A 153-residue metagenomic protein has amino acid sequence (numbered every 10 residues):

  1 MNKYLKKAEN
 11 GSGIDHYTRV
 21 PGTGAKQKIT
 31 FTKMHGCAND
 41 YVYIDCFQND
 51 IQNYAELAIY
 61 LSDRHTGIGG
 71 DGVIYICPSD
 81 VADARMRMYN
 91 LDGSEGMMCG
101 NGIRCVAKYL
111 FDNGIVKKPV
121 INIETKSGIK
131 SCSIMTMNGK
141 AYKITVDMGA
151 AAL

Functional and structural regions predicted by a protein language model:
M1-K140: A glycine-rich beta-to-alpha transition motif near the start of alpha/beta enzyme domains, typified by
K140-M148: Short, solvent-exposed secondary-structure boundary/capping segments
A152-L153: Short, intrinsically disordered, charge-balanced linker/junction segments flanking boundaries in proteins
